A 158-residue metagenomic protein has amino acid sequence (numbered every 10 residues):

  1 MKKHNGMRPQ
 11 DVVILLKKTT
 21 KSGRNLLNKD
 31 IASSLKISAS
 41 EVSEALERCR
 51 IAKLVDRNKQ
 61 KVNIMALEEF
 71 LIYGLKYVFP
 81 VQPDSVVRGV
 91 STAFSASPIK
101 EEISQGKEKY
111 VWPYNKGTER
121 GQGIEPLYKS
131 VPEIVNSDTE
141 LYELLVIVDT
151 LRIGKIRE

Functional and structural regions predicted by a protein language model:
M1-K21: Short alpha-helical segments that sit at the start of domains
K17-S22, C49, V148-G154: Generic structural signal for hydrophobic core residues of well-folded globular domains
S22-L35: Short acidic, hydrophobic short linear motifs in intrinsically disordered regions
S34-I37, K59: Recognition helix of helix-turn-helix/homeodomain-like DNA-binding domains that insert into the DNA major groove
K36-I51: Short amphipathic alpha-helical interaction segments
R50-K61: A short, conserved structural fragment
K59-G89: Intrinsically disordered, low-complexity basic tails/linkers immediately adjacent to helix-turn-helix/homeobox/MYB/SANT
F79-E158: Exposed, interaction-prone assembly regions rather than primary DNA-binding/catalytic cores
